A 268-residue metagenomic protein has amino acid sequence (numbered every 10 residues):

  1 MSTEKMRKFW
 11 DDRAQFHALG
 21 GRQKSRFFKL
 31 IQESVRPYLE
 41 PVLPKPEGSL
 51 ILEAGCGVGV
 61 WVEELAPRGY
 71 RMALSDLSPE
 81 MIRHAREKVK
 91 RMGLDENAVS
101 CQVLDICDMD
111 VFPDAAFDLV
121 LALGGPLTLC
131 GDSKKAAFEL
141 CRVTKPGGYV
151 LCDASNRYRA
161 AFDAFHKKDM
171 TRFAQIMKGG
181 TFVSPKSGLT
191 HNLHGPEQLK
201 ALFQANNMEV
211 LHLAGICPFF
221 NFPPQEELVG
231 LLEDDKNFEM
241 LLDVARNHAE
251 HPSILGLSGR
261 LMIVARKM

Functional and structural regions predicted by a protein language model:
M1-P46, V60, E64: Conserved class I S-adenosyl-L-methionine
V58-D108: Class I SAM-dependent methyltransferase SAM/SAH-binding core
V111-L119: A short acidic, Gly/Pro-enriched loop at the edge of an enzyme's catalytic core that lines a small-molecule cofactor
L119-D132: A short SAM/SAH-binding and catalytic strip from SAM-dependent methyltransferases
K134-Y149: A short glycine-rich, Lys/Arg-flanked "PGG" loop and its adjoining helix->strand segment in the class I
V150-G179: Conserved class I S-adenosyl-L-methionine
T190-N207, L213: Short alpha-helix
H212-M268: A C-terminal cap/extension of S-adenosyl-L-methionine-dependent methyltransferases that defines the acceptor-substrate
